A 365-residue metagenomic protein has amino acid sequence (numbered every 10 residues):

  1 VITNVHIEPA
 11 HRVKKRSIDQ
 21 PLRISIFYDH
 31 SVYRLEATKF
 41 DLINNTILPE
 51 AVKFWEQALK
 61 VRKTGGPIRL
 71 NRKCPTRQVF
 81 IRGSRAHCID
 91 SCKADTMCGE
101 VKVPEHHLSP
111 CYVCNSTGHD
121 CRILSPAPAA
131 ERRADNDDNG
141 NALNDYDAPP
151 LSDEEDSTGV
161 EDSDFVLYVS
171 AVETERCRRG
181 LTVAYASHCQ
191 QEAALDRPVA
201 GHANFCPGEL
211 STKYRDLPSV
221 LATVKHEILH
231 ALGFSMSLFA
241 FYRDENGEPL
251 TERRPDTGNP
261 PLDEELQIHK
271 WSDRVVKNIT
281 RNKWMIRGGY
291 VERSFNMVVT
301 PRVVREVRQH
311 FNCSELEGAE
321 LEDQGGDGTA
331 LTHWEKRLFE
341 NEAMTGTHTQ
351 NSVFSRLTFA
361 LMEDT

Functional and structural regions predicted by a protein language model:
V1-A222, A231-T365: Extracellular zinc-dependent metalloprotease catalytic-domain scaffold
H226-E227: Conserved beta-strand->loop/alpha-helix structural units within folded catalytic cores of enzymes with alpha/beta
